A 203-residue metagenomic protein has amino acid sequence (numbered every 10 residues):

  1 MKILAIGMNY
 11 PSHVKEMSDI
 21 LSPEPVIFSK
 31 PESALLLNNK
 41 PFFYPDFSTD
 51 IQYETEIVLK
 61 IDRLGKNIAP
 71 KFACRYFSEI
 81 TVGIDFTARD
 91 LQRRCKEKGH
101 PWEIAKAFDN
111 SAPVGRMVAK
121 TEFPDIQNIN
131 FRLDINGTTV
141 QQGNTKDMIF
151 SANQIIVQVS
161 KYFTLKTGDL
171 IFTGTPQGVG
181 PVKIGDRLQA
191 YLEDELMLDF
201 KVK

Functional and structural regions predicted by a protein language model:
M1-R94: Extended, compositionally biased flexible segments
A5, N9, H13-L21, V26 (+2 more regions): Catalytic-pocket segment enriched in acidic/His residues
